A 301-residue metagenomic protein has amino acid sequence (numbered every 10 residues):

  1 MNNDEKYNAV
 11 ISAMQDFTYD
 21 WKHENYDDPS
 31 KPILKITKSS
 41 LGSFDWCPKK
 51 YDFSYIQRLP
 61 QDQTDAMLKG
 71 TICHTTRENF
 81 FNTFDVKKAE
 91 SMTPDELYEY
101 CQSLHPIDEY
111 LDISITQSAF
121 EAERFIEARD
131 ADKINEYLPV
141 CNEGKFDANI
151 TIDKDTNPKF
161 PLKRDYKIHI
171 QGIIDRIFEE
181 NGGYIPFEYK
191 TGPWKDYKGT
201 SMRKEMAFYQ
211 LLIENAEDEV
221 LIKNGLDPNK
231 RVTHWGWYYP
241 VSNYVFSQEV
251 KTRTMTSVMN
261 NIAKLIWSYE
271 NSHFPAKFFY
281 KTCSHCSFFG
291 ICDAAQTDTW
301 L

Functional and structural regions predicted by a protein language model:
M1-Q15, N260-L301: Accessory terminal regions of nucleic-acid processing enzymes
N2, I72-P158: A non-catalytic, helix-rich entry segment at domain boundaries
D4-K35: Charged, compositionally biased N-terminal leader segments and the immediate start of the first structured element
S30-I33, P48-Q61, G183-G192, A263-E270: Short amphipathic alpha-helical segments and their helix-coil junctions
L34, K38-V86, I115, A119 (+2 more regions): Nuclease catalytic cores
S43-D52, F84-S103, L226-P240: Short, compositionally biased low-complexity segments
R58-D65, K195-Y197, E219-V220, H273: Short, polar/flexible loop-turn hinges at active-site or ligand-entry regions and domain interfaces
N142-K264: Mg2+/Mn2+-dependent nuclease catalytic core
